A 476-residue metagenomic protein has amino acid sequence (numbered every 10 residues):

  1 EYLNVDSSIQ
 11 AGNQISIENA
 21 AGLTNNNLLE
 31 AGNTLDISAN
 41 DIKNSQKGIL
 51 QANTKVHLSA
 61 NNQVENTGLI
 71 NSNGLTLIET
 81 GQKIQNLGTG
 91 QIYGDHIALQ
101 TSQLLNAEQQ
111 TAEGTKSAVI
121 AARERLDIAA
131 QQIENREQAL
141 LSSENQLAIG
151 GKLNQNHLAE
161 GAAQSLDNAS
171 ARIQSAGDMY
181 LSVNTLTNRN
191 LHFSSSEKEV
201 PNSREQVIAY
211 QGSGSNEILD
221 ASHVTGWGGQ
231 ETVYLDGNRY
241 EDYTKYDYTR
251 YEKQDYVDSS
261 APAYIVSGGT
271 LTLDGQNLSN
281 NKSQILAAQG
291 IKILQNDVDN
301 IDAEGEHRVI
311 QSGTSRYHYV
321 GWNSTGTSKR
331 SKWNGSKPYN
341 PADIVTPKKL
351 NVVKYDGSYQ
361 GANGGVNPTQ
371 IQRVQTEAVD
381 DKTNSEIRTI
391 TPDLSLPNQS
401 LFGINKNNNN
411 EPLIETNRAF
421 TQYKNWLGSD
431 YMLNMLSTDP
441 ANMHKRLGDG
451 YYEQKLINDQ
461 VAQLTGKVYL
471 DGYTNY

Functional and structural regions predicted by a protein language model:
E1-Y476: Long, low-complexity, polar and repeat-rich extracellular regions of very large Gram-negative surface proteins
